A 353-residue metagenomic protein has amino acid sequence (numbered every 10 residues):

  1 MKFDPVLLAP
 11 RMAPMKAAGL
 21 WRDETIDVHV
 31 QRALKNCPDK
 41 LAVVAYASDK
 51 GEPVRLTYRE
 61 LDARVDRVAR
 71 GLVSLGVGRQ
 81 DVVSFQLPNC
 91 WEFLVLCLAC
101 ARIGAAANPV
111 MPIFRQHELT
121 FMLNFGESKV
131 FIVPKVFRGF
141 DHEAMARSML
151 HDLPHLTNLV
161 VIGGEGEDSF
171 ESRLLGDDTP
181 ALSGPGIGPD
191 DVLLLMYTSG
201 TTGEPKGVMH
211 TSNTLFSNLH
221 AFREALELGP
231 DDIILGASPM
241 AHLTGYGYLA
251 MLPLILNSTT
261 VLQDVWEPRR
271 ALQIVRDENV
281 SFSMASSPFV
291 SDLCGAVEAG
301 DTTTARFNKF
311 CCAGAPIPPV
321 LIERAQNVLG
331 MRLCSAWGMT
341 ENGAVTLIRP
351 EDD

Functional and structural regions predicted by a protein language model:
M1-L56, E60-L75, D152-L153, E165: N-lobe entry segment of adenylate-forming
D23, P38-L41, D177-Y197, E204 (+1 more regions): Conserved pre-ATP/AMP-binding loop-to-beta segment of ANL
D39-C90, L94-L98, R115-T120, F170-R173 (+1 more regions): Conserved AMP-binding/adenylate-forming core of the ANL superfamily
R55-R59, L193-S217: Conserved AMP-binding A3 loop
A69-R70, V82, P88-N108, P112-Q116 (+5 more regions): A short helix-loop-beta submotif of the ANL/AMP-binding
L75, I103-R173: Structural core segment of the AMP-binding/adenylate-forming
F216-I233, A241-F282, D292-V297: Conserved AMP-binding/adenylation subdomain of ANL enzymes
V280-A285, C294-D353: Gly/Ser/Thr-rich phosphate-binding loop
